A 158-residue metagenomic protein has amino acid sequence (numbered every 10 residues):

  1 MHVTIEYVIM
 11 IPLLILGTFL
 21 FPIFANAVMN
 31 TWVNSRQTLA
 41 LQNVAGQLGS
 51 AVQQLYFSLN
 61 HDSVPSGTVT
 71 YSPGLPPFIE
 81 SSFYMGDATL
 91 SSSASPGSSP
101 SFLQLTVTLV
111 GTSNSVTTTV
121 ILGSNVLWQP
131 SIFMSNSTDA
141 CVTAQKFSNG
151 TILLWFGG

Functional and structural regions predicted by a protein language model:
I5-G46, F57-L59: Aliphatic-rich helix starts adjacent to a transmembrane/signal segment
L55-F78: Short, glycine/small-hydrophobic-rich surface segments
L75-G158: Intrinsically disordered, low-complexity regions enriched in Pro/Ser/Thr/Gly and acidic residues
